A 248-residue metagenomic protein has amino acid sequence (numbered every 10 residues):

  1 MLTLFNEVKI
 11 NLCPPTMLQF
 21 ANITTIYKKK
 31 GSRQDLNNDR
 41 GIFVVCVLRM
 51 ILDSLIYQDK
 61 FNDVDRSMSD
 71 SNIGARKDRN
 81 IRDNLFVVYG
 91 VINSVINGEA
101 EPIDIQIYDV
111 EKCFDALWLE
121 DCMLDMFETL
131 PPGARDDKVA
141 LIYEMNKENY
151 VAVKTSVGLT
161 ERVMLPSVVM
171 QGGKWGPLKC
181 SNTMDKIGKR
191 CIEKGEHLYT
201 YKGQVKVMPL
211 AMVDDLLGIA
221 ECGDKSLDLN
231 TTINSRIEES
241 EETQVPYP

Functional and structural regions predicted by a protein language model:
M1-I187: Conserved pre-catalytic core of RNA-dependent polymerases
I56-I73, K179-G223, D228: Active-site palm subdomain of RNA-directed nucleic acid polymerases
T129-A140, Y199, C222-P248: Polymerase palm active-site segment centered on the conserved acidic dipeptide of motif C
K147-V151, E196, E242: Generic structural signal for secondary-structure transition and capping sites
N149, I187, C191, L216 (+1 more regions): Hydrophobic alpha-helical packing residues
L165, L210, D214-L217, S235 (+1 more regions): A conserved non-catalytic segment of reverse transcriptases and RNA-directed RNA polymerases corresponding to the late
